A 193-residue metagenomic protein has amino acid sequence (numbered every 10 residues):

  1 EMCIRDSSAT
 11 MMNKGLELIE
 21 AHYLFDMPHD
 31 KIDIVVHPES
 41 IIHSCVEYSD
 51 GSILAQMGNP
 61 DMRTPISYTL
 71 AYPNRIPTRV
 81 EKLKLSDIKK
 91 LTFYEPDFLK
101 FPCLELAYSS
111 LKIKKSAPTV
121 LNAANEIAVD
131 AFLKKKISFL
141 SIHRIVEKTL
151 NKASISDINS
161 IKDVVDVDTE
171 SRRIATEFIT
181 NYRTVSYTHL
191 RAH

Functional and structural regions predicted by a protein language model:
E1-D6, T188-H193: Conserved small/polar residues in nucleotide/adenosyl-binding loops
R5-S186: Catalytic, metal-anchored helix/loop core of enzyme active sites in primary metabolism
